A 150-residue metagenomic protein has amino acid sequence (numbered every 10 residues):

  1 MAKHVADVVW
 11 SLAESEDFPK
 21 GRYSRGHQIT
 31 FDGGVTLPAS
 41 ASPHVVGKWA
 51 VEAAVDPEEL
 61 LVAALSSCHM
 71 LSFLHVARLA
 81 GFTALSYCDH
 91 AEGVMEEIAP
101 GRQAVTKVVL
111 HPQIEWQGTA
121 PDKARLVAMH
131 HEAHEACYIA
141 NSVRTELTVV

Functional and structural regions predicted by a protein language model:
M1-A63, L71-V150: Extended beta-strand/beta-hairpin segments
